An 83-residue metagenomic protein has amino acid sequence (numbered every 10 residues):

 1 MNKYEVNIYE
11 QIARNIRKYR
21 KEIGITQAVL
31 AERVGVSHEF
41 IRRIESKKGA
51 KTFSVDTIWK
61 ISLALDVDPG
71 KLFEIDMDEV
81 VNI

Functional and structural regions predicted by a protein language model:
M1-E22: A short, Lys/Arg-rich alpha-helix, primarily the initiator
N2, K71-I83: Short, charged recognition helix plus adjacent turn of helix-turn-helix-like nucleic-acid-binding domains
I16, L30-A31, I41-I44, L72: Conserved hydrophobic/aromatic packing and binding residues within compact polymer-binding modules
R17, A28, W59: Residues within the helices of the helix-turn-helix
K21, E32, L63: Alpha-helical residues within the helix-turn-helix
T26, S37-F40, S54, D68: Short coil turns linking two alpha-helices in DNA-binding domains
G35-K51: Recognition helix of helix-turn-helix/homeodomain-like DNA-binding domains that insert into the DNA major groove
K48-L63: Short, basic-rich loop-to-helix N-cap that marks the start of a DNA-contacting helix
